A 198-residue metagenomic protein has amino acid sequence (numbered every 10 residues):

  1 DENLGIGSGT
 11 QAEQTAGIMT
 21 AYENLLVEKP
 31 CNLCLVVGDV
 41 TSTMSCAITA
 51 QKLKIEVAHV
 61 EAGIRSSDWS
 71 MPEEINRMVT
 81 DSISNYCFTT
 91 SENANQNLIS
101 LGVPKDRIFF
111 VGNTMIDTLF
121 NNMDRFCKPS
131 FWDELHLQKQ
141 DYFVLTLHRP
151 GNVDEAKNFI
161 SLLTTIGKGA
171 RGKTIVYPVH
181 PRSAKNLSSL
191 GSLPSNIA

Functional and structural regions predicted by a protein language model:
D1, I108, N196-A198: Short, conserved active-site loop motifs that form the nucleotide-linked donor/cofactor pocket
E2-G102: Active-site and donor-binding regions of nucleotide-sugar-utilizing enzymes
I6, I83-K157: A nucleotide-sugar donor-handling region in carbohydrate enzymes
S45, N97, T118, K185-L187: Phosphate- and divalent-cation-binding pockets in alpha/beta enzyme and binding domains that engage nucleotide-derived
K52-K54, E74-M78, K105-D106, R125-K128 (+1 more regions): Short, hinge-like loop/turn segments at secondary-structure boundaries
E56, R107, T174-I175: Residues at the starts of beta-strands that form the adenosine-phosphate
C127-A198: Donor-nucleotide binding loops and adjacent catalytic segments primarily of GT-B fold Leloir glycosyltransferases
